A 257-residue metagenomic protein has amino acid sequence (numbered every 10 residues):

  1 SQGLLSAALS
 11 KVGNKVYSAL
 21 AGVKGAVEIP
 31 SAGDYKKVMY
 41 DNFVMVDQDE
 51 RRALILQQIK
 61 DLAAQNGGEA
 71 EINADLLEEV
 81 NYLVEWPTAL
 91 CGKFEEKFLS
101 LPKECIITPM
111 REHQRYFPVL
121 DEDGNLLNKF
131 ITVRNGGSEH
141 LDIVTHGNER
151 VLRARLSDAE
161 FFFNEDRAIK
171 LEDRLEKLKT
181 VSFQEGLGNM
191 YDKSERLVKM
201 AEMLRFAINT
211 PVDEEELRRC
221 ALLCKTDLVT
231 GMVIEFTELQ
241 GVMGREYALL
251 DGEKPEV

Functional and structural regions predicted by a protein language model:
S1-V257: Amphipathic alpha-helical "coupling" segments that flank catalytic cores
